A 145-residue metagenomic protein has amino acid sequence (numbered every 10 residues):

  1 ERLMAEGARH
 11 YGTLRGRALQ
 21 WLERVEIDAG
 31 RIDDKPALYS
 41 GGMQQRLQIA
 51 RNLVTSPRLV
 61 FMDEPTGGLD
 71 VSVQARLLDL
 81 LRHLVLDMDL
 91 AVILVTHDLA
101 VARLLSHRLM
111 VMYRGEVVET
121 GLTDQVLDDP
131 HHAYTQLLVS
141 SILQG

Functional and structural regions predicted by a protein language model:
T13-G30, V139-S140: Conserved ABC ATPase "signature" region
E26, L127-G145: C-terminal boundary and immediately downstream tail of ABC-type ATPase nucleotide-binding domains
K35-Y39, M43: Conserved ABC ATPase signature
S56: Conserved catalytic motifs of ABC-family nucleotide-binding domains
A75-M88, A100: Helical segment within the ABC ATPase nucleotide-binding domain
A102-L104: A short, surface-exposed alpha-helical micro-motif characterized by mixed small hydrophobic and charged/polar residues
